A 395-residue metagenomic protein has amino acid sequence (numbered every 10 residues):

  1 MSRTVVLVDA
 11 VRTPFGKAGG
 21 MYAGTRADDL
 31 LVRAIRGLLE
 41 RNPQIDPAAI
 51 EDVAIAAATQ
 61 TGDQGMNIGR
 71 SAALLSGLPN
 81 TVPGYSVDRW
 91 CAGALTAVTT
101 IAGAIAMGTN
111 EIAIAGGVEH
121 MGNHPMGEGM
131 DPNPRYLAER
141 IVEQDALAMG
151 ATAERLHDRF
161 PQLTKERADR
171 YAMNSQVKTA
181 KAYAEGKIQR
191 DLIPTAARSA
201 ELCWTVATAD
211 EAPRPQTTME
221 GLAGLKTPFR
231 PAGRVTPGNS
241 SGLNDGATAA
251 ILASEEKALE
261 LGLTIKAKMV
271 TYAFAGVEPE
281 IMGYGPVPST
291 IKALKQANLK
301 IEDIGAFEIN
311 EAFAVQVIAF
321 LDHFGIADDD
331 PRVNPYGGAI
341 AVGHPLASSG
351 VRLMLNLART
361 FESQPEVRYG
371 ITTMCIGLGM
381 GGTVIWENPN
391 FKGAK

Functional and structural regions predicted by a protein language model:
M1-T25, R159, T217-Y284, P288 (+5 more regions): Condensing-enzyme catalytic core mediating Claisen C-C bond formation in acyl metabolism
V11-R12, G24-R26, L30-R33, Q44 (+2 more regions): N-terminal extracellular/periplasmic Venus flytrap/periplasmic-binding protein-like
A23-I112, V118-Y136, I141, L192-T208 (+2 more regions): Conserved beta-ketoacyl condensing-enzyme motif
T25, A57-E111, Q144-A151, Q216-G242 (+2 more regions): Conserved catalytic cysteine-centered active-site region of acyl-thioester-dependent Claisen-condensing enzymes
A27-P43, I68-A72, A97, M149-L156 (+5 more regions): Short, well-ordered amphipathic alpha-helical segments that serve as non-catalytic structural scaffolds within diverse
V87-V118, P161-I188, A249-E256, P345-E366 (+1 more regions): Active-site-proximal alpha-helical scaffold in enzymes
G117-E119, H124-M126, M130-P132, A148-A151 (+8 more regions): Conserved N-terminal phosphate-binding loop of PLP-dependent enzymes in the Aspartate aminotransferase
